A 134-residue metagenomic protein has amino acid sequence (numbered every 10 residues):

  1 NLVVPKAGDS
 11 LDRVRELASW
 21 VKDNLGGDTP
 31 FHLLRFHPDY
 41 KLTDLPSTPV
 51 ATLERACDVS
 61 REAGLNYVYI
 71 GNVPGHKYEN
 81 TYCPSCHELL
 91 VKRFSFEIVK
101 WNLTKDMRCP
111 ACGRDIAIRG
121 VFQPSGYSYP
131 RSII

Functional and structural regions predicted by a protein language model:
K6-I134: Auxiliary Fe-S-binding modules of radical SAM enzymes
